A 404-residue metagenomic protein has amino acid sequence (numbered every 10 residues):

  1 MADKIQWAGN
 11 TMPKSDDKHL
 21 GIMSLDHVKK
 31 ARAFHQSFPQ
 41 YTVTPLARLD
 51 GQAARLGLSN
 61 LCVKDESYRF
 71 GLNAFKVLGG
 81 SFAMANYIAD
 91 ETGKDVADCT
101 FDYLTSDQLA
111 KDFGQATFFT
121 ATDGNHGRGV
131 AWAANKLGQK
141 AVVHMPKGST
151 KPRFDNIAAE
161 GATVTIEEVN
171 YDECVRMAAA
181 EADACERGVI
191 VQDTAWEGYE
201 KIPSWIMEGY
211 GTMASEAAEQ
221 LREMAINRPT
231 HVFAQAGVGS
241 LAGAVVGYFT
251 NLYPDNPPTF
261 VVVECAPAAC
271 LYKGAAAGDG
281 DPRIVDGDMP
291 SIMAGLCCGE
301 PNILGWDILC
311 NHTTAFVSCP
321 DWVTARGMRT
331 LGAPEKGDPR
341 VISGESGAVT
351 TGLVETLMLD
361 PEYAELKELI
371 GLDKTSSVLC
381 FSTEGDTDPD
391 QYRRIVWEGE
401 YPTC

Functional and structural regions predicted by a protein language model:
M1-C404: PLP-dependent amino-acid enzyme catalytic core
